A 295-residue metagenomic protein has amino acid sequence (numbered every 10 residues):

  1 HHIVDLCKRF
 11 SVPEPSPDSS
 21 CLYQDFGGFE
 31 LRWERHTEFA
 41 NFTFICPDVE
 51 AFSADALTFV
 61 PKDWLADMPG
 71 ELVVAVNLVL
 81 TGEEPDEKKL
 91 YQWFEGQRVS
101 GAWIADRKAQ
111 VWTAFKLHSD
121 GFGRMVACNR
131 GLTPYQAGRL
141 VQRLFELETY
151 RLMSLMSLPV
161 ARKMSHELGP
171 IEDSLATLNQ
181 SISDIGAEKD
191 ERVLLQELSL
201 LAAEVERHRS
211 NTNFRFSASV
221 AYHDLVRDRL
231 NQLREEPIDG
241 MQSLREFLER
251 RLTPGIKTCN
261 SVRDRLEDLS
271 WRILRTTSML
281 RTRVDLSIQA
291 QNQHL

Functional and structural regions predicted by a protein language model:
H1-G82: N-terminal pre-transmembrane cytosolic regions of membrane proteins
I3-K8, T58, K62-A66, G138-F145 (+12 more regions): Generic detector of well-ordered alpha-helical segments enriched in charged/polar residues, highlighting helical
V12-S20, F94-Q97, F122-G131, Y222-R229: Short, mixed-charge, low-aromatic patches
D25-E30, R107-A114, S219: Short small/polar-residue motifs
E38-A40, G121-G123, K257, D264: Structural beta-strand/beta-sheet cores of well-ordered domains, especially the beta-sheet scaffolds that support
I45-A203: Extended alpha-helical interaction modules
A202-L295: Membrane-associated alpha-helical segments
